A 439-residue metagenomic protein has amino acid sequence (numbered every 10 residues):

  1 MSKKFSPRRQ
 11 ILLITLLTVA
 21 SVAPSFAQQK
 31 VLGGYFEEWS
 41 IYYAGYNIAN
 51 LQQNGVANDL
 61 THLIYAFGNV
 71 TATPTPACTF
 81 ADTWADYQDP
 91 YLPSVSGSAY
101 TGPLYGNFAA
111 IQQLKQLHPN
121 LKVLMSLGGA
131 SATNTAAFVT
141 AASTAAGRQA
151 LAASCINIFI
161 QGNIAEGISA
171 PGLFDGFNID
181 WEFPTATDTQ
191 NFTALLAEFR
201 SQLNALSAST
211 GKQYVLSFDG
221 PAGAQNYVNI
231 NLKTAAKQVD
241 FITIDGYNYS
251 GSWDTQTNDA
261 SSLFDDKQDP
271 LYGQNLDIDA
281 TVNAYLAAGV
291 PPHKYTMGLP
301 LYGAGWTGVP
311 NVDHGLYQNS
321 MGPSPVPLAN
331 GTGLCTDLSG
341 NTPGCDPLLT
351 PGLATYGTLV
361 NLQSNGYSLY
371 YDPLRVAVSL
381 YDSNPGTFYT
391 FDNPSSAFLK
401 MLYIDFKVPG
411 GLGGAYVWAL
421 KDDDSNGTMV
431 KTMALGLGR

Functional and structural regions predicted by a protein language model:
S2-L12: Bacterial N-terminal signal peptides that target proteins for export
L12-S21: Bacterial N-terminal signal peptides
V22-A27: Sec/Tat signal peptide C-region and signal peptidase I cleavage site
Q28-I164, A329-D346, T350-P351, V430-T432 (+1 more regions): Glycan-recognition patch characteristic of GH18 chitinases/ENGases and related GlcNAc/peptidoglycan-binding proteins
E37, A44, A77-T101, T185-L348: Substrate-binding surface in catalytic domains of secreted glycosidases
S40-I41, T350-R439: Extracellular low-complexity, Gly/Ser/Thr-rich intrinsically disordered linkers and protease-sensitive activation/hinge
L63, M125, I179, F199 (+4 more regions): Conserved, mostly hydrophobic/aromatic
T144-F177, L195, Y227-Q238: An active-site-proximal structural segment forming one wall of the substrate-binding cleft that immediately precedes
